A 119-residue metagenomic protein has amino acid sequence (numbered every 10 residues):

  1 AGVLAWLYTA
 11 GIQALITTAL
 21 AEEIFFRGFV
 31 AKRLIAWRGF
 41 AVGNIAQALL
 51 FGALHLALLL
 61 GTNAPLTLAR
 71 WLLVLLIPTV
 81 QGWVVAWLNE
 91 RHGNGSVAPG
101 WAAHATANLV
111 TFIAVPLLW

Functional and structural regions predicted by a protein language model:
A1-V3: Interfacial loop-to-helix junctions that mark the boundaries of transmembrane helices in multi-pass membrane
A5-W119: Transmembrane helix-loop-helix hairpins at the membrane interface of multi-pass integral membrane proteins
